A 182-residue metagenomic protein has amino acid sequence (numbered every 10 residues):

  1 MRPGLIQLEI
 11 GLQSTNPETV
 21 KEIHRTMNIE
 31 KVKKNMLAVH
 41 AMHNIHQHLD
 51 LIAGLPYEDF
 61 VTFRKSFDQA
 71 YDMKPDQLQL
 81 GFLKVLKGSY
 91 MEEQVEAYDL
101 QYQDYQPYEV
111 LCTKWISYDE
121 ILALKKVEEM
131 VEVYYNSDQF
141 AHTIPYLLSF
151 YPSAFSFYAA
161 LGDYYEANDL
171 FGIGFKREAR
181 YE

Functional and structural regions predicted by a protein language model:
M1-L5, E9, L124, R177-Y181: Proteins with a high burden of low-complexity, intrinsically disordered sequence enriched in S/T/G/P/A and R, requiring
M1-Y105, L111-K114: Conserved non-cysteine loop/helix-boundary elements of the Radical SAM core domain that shape
S14, S66, S89, S117 (+3 more regions): Generic serine detector
E18, E30, K34, V61 (+3 more regions): Generic alpha-helical secondary structure signal
K34, D59, S117, G172-Y181: General structural signal for secondary-structure boundaries
A38-A41, A53, A70, A97 (+6 more regions): A sequence-composition feature that detects small, non-aromatic residues
Q106-H142: C-terminal accessory region of radical SAM enzymes
E129-E182: Radical SAM enzyme core and accessory elements
